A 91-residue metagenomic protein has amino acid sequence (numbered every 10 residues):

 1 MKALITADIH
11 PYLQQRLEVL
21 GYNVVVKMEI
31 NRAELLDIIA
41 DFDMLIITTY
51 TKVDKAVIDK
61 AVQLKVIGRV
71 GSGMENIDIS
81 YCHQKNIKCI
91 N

Functional and structural regions predicted by a protein language model:
M1-F42: N-terminal glycine-/charge-rich "phosphate-binding" loop or analogous flexible N-terminal tail
L4-A7, M44-N91: Phosphate/diphosphate ligand-binding glycine-rich loop within oxidoreductases
